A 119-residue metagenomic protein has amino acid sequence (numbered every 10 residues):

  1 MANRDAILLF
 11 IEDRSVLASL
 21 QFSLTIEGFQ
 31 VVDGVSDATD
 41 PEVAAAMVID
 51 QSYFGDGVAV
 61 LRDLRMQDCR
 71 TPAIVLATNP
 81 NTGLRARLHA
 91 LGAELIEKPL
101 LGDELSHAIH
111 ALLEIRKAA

Functional and structural regions predicted by a protein language model:
A2-A6: Phosphate-coordination loops involved in phosphoryl transfer and adenosine-cofactor binding
F10-V32: Two-component/phosphorelay signaling modules centered on CheY-like receiver
L17, P41-D68, P80-L84: Conserved phosphotransfer microenvironments
V32-D37, G57: Helix N-cap/capping motif at the beta->alpha junctions
V75-L76: Hydrophobic/aromatic residues positioned on beta-strands within the core alpha/beta folds
R87-I96: As written
L100-H110: C-terminal output helix
H110-A119: The C-terminal output helix
